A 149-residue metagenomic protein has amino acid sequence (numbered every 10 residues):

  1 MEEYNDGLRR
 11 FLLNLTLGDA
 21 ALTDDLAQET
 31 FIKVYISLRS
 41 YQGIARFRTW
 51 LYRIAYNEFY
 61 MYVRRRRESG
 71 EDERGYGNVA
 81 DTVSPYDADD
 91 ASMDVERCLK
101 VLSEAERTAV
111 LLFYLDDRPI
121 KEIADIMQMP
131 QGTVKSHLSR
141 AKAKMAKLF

Functional and structural regions predicted by a protein language model:
M1-A20, S37, L99: Amphipathic, Lys/Arg- and hydrophobic-enriched alpha-helical face
Y4, H137-R140: Residues within the DNA-recognition helix of helix-turn-helix
R10-E29, Q131, L148: Short, charged helix-capping/linker segments at alpha-helix termini
D25-I32, A45-N57: Structural recognition of an alpha-helix C-terminal capping motif at a helix-to-coil junction
I36, S40-G43, R53-E73, A88: Arg/Lys-rich amphipathic alpha helix in sigma70-family domain 2
M61, E68-V95, L99, P119: Internal acidic/polar
R64, S139-F149: Short, Lys/Arg-enriched C-terminal cap helix and immediately downstream tail that follows
A109-F113: A short pre-motif secondary-structure segment
